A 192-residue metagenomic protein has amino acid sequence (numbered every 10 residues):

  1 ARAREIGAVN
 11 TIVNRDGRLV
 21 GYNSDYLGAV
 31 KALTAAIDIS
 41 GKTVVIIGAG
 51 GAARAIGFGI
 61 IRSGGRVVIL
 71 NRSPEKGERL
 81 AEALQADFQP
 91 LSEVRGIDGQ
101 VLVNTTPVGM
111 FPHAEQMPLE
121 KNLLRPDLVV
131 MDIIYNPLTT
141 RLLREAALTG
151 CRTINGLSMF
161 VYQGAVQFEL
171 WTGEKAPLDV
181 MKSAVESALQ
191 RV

Functional and structural regions predicted by a protein language model:
A1-I37: Phosphate/diphosphate ligand-binding glycine-rich loop within oxidoreductases
R15, D38-T43, R125-P126: Short helix-loop-beta connector
D25, L128-L178, A184: Rossmann-fold NAD(P)-binding glycine/threonine-rich loop
L33, I37, K42-I61, N71: Glycine-rich adenosine-cofactor-binding loop
R62-R66, T149-R152: Conserved S-adenosyl-L-methionine
S63-L84: NAD(P)-binding Rossmann-fold cofactor-contacting core
A83-T153: Rossmann-like adenosine-cofactor binding region
